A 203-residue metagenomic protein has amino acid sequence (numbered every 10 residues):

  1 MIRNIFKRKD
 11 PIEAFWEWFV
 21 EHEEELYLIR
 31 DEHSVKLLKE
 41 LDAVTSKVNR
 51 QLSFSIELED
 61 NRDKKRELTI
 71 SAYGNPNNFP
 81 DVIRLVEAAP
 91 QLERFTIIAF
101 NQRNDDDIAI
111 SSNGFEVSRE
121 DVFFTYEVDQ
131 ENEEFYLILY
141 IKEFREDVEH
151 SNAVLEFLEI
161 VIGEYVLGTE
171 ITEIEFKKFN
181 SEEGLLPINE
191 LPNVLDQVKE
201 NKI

Functional and structural regions predicted by a protein language model:
I2-R66, Y73-I203: Long, contiguous binding/interaction regions
